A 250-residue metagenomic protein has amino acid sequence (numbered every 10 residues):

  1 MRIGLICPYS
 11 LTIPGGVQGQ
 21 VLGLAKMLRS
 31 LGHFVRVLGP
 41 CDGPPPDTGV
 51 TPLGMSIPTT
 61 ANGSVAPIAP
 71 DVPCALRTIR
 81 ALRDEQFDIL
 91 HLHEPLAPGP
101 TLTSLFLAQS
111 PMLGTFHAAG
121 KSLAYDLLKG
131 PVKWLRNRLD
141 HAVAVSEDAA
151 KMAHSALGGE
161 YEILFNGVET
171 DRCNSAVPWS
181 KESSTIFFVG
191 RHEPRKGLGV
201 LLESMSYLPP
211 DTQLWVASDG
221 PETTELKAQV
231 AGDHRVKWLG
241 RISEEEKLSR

Functional and structural regions predicted by a protein language model:
I3, I89-H91, L96, L102-S122 (+2 more regions): Active-site proximal beta-strand in glycosyltransferases
C7-P14, V21-L22, K26-P73, R80-A81 (+1 more regions): N-terminal strand-loop element at the rim of the active site of nucleotide-sugar-dependent glycosyltransferases
Y9-T12, L96, V189-P194, L198 (+3 more regions): Short donor-sugar binding/catalytic loops of nucleotide-sugar-dependent glycosyltransferases, especially enzymes
C41, D148, G167: Carbohydrate-associated surface elements
T60-I89, G99, L127-W134: An amphipathic, basic-hydrophobic alpha-helix
A119-A142, A149, S155-A156: Membrane-proximal helix-turn-helix segments that form the acceptor-binding/catalytic region of lipid-linked
A176-P209, W215: Conserved donor-binding/catalytic core segment of Leloir-type glycosyltransferases
T224-E246: Nucleotide-activated donor-binding/catalytic signature segment of Leloir-type glycosyltransferases, i.e., the conserved
